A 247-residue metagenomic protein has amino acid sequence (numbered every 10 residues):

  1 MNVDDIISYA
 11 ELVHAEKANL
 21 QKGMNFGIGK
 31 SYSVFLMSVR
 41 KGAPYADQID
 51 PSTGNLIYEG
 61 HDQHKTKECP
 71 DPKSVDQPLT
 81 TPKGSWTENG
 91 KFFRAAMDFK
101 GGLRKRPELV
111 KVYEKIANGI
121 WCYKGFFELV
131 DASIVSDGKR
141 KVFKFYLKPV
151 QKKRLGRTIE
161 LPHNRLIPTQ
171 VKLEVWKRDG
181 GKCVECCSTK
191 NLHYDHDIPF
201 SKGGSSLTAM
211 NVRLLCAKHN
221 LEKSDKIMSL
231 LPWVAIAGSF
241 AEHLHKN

Functional and structural regions predicted by a protein language model:
N2-C122: Acidic, glycine-rich low-complexity segments with interspersed aromatic residues
A95-D98, Q151-K182, S206, M210 (+1 more regions): Short, charged surface segments at domain edges that flank catalytic/cofactor-binding sites
K115-L161: Compact mixed alphabeta submodule
D137, S201-K202, S224: Conserved protein kinase catalytic core
K182, L192, D225: Substrate-binding/catalytic groove segments of enzymes that remodel or degrade extracellular structural polymers
E185-L214: Histidine-centered nuclease catalytic patch
I198-S206, L230-S239: Short cysteine/histidine-rich metal-coordination sites, predominantly Zn2+-binding motifs
V212-V234: Short Cys/His-centered divalent metal-binding micro-motifs
